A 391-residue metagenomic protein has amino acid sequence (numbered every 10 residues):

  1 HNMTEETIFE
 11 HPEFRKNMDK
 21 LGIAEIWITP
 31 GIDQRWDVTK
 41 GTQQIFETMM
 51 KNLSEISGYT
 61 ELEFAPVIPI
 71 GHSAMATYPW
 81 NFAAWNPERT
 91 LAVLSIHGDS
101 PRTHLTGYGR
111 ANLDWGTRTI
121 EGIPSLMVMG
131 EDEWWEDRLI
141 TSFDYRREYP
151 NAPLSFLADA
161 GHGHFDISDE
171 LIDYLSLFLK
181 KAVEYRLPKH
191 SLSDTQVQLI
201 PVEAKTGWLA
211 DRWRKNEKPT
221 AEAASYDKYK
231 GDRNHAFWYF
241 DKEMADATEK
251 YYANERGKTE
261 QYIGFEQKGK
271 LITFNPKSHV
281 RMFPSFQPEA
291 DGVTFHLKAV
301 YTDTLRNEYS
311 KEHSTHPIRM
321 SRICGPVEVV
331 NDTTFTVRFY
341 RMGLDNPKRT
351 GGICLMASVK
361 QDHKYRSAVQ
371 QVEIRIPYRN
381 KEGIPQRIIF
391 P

Functional and structural regions predicted by a protein language model:
N2-M50: Active-site machinery of serine-nucleophile hydrolases
D37-T77, A84-T90: Gly/Ser-rich "nucleophile elbow"/oxyanion-hole loop immediately N-terminal to the catalytic nucleophile in hydrolases
L91-S176: The feature captures the conserved acid-bearing segment of alpha/beta-hydrolase catalytic domains
A160-K298, T302: Alpha/beta-hydrolase-fold serine-hydrolase catalytic core, especially in secreted/extracellular enzymes
L297, G351-A357, V372-I374, P391: Short, aromatic- and glycine-rich surface loops/edge beta-strands on solvent-exposed regions
N307-V329, M356-S358, V369: Change to "...patches in solvent-exposed regions of secreted, membrane-anchored, or virion-exposed structural
F335-P347, Q361: Short, hydrophobic beta-strand segments
R366-Q371, G383-P385, F390: Short Trp-Ser/Thr-centered turn/loop motifs at beta-strand boundaries
